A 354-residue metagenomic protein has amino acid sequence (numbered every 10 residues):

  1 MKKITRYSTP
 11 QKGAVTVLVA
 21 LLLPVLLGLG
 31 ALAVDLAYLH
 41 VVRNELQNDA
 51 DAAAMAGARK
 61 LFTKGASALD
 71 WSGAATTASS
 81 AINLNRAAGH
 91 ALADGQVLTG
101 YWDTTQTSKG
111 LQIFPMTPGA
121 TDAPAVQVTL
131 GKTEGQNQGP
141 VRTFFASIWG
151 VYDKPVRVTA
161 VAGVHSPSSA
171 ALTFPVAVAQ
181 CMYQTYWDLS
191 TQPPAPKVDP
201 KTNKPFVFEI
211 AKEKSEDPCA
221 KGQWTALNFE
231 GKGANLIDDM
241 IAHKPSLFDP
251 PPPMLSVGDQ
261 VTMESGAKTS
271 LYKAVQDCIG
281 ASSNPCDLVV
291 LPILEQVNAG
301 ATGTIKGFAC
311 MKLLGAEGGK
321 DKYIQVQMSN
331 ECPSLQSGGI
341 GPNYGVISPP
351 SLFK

Functional and structural regions predicted by a protein language model:
M1-S80: Alpha-helical assembly-interface signal, strongest on the long, hydrophobic N-terminal helix that forms
L22, A66-N83, L92-K354: N-linked glycosylation sequons
A87-G89: Secreted/extracellular ectodomain signature
